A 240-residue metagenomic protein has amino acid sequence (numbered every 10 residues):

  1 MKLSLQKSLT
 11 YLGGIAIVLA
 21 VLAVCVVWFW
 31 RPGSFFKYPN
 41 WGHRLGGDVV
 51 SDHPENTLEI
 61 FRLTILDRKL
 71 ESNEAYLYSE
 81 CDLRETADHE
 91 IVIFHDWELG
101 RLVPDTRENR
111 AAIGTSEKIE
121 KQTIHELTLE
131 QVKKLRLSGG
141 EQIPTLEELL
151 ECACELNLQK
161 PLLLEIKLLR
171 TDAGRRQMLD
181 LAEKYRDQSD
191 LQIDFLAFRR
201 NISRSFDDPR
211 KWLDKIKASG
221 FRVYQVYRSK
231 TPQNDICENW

Functional and structural regions predicted by a protein language model:
K2-W240: Phosphate-group recognition and catalysis centered on beta-loop-alpha active-site segments
